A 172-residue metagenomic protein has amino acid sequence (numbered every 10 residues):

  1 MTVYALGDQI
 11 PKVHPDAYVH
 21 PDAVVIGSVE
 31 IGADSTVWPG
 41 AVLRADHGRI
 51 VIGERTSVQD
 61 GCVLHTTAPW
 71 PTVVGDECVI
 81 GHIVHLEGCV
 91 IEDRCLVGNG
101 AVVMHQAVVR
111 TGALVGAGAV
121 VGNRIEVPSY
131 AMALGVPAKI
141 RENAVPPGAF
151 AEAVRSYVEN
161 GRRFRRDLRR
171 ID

Functional and structural regions predicted by a protein language model:
M1-K12, D46-E54, D60-C62, T66 (+2 more regions): Glycine-rich hexapeptide-repeat left-handed beta-helix
L6-P11, P15-V51, P69: N-terminal first-folded block
V79: Short proline/glycine- and basic residue-enriched helix-capping loop/turn segments at helix->loop/beta transitions
